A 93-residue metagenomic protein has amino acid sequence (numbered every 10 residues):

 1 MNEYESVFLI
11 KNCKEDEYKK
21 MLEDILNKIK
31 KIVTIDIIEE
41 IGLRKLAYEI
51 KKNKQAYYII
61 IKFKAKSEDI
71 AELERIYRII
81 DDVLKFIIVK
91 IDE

Functional and structural regions predicted by a protein language model:
M1-A56, K64-E93: Long, contiguous binding/interaction regions
I61: S-adenosyl-L-methionine
